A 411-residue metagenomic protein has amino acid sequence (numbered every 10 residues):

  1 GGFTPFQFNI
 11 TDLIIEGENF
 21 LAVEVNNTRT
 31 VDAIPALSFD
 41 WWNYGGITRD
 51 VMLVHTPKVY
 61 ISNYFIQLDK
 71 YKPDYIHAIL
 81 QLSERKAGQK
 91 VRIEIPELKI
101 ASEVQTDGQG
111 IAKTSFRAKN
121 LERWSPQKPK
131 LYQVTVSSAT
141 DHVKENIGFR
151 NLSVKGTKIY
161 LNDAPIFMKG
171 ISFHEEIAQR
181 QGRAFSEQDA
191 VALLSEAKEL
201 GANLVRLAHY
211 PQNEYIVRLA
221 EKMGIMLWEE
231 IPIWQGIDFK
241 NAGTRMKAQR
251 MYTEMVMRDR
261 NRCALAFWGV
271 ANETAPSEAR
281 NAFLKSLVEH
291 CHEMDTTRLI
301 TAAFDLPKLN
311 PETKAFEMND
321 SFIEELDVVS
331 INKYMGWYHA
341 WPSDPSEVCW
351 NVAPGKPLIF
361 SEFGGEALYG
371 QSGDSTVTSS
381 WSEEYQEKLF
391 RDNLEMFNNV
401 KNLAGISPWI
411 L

Functional and structural regions predicted by a protein language model:
G1, V23, I93, V136 (+1 more regions): Short aromatic-centered micro-motifs
G1-Y60, R85, E214, M223-W228: Accessory beta-strand-rich segments of carbohydrate-active enzymes
G2-I10, I177-A184, Q235: A short, polar/charged loop-to-alpha-helix boundary motif
I15-E18, Q81-K155: Extended acidic/polar, glycine-enriched regions that form or flank non-catalytic beta-rich accessory modules
E16, W42, G46, Q127 (+5 more regions): Structured loop/turn residues at beta-strand edges in well-structured enzyme cores
K58-K86: Surface beta-strand/loop "capping" patches
Y64-Q67, R123, S137-E199, R218 (+2 more regions): N-terminal carbohydrate-binding accessory modules
A192-S195, L204-L411: Substrate-binding/catalytic cleft of secreted carbohydrate-active enzymes, primarily glycoside hydrolases
